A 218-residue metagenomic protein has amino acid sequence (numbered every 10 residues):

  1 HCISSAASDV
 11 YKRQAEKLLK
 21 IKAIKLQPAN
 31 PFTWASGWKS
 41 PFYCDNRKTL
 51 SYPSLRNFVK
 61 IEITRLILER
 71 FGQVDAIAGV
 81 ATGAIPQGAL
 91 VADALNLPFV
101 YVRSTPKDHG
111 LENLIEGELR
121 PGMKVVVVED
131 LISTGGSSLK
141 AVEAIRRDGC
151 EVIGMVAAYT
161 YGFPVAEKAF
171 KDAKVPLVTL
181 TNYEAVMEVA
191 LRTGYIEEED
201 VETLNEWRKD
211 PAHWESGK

Functional and structural regions predicted by a protein language model:
H1-A7, Y11: Single conserved hydrophobic/aromatic residue that forms the stacking wall/gate of nucleotide- or nucleobase-binding
A6, L95, D172-K174: Short, structured coil segments at secondary-structure junctions
A15-F32: Short acidic, Pro/Gly- and aromatic-enriched capping/linker segments at domain boundaries
F42-N57, S133: Glycine-rich phosphate-binding "P-loop"
L50, S54-L114: Conserved PRPP/pyrophosphate-binding segment of the phosphoribosyltransferase/PRPP-pathway fold
V102, P106-E188, R192: PRPP/pyrophosphate-binding module of the type I phosphoribosyltransferase fold
Y183, M187-K218: Acidic/histidine-enriched, glycine/proline-rich intrinsically disordered or flexible terminal extensions
